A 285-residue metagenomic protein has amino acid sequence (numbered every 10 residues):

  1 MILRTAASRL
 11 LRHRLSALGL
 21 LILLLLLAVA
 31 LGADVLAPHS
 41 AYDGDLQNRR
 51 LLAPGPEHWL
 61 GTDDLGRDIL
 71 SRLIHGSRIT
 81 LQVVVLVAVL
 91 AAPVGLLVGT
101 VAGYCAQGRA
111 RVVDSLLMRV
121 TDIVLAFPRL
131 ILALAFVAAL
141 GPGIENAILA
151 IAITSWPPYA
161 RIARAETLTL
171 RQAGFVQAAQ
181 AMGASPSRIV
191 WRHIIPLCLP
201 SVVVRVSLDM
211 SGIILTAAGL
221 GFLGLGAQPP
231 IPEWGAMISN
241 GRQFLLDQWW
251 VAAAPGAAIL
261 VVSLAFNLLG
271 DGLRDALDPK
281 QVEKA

Functional and structural regions predicted by a protein language model:
M1-C105, V112-R119, L130, G183 (+5 more regions): Gly/Trp-centered helix-boundary motif
A30, P38, T100-Y104, A138 (+6 more regions): Transmembrane helix-loop junction
W59, D63, I69, G103-E166 (+1 more regions): Generic hydrophobic transmembrane alpha-helix motif, especially the helices
A88, L96, T100, L140-R192 (+1 more regions): Membrane-cytosol interface at the C-terminal ends of specific transmembrane alpha-helices in multi-pass membrane
G99, A133, A150, V176-Q177 (+2 more regions): Interfacial helix-capping/hinge residues at the ends of transmembrane alpha-helices
Q107, F127-R129, P142, Q172 (+3 more regions): Short, conserved catalytic or interaction motifs in soluble domains
L125, F136-A139, T167, L215-A258 (+1 more regions): Glycine-rich helix-loop "coupling/hinge" segments at transmembrane-helix boundaries in multipass transporters
